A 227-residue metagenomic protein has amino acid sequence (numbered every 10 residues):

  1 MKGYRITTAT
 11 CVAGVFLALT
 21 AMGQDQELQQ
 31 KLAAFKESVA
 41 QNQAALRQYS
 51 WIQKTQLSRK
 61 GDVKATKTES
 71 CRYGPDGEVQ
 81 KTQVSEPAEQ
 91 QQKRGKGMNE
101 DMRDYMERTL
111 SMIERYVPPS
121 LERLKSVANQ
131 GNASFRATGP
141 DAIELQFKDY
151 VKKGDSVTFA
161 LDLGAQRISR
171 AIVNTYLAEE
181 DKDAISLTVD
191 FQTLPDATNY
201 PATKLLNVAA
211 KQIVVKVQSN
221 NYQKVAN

Functional and structural regions predicted by a protein language model:
M1-R5: N-terminal secretory signal peptides that target proteins for export/translocation
A9-A18: Bacterial N-terminal signal peptides
A21-S50: N-terminal leader/targeting segments and the immediate start of mature chains
K36-Q43, T55, R59, I113 (+1 more regions): Sec/Tat-exported extracytoplasmic proteins
R47-P87: N-terminal, post-signal-peptide region of Sec/Tat-exported proteins
C71, G131-T138, F159, F191-T193: Short, exposed beta-strand/loop patches in secreted or surface proteins that constitute
S85-D155, L177-D181: Flexible, processing/modification-adjacent segments and terminal tails in exported/periplasmic/extracellular proteins
D141-N227: Gly/Pro-enriched, hydrophobic low-complexity segments that function as extracytoplasmic propeptides/linkers
